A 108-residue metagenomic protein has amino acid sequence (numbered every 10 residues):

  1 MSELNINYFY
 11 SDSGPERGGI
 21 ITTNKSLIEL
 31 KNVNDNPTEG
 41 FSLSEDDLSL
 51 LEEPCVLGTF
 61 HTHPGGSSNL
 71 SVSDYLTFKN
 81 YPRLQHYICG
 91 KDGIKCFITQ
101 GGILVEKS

Functional and structural regions predicted by a protein language model:
M1-V56, G65-S108: Conserved beta-strand-loop surface patch within small alpha/beta domains used for substrate/adaptor or ligand engagement
T59: Cys-dependent condensing catalytic cores that perform Claisen condensation/acyl-transfer in fatty-acid/polyketide
